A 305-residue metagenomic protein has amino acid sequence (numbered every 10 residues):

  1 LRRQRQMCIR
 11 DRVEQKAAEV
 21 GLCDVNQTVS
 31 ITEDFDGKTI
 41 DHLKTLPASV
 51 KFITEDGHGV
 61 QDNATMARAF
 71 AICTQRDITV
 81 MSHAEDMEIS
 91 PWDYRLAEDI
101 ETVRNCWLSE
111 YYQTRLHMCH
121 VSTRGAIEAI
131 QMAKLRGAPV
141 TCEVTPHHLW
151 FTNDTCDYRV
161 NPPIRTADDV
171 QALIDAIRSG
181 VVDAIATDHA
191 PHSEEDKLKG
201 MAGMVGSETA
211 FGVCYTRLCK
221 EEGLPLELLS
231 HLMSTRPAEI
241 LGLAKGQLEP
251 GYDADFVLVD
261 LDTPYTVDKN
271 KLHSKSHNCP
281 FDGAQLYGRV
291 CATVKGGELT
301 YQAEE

Functional and structural regions predicted by a protein language model:
L1-I9: Single conserved hydrophobic/aromatic residue that forms the stacking wall/gate of nucleotide- or nucleobase-binding
R12-E19, I127-C142, E195-E208, A238-G246: Short, electropositive alpha-helical surface patch
V13-I31: A glycine-rich helix N-cap at a beta->alpha junction
E33-K38: Conserved phosphate-binding/catalytic loop of the ribokinase/pfkB sugar-kinase fold
I40-I185: Histidine/acidic residue-rich metal-binding segments in metalloenzymes
L96-R115, R178-S179, D183-I185, H189-L261: His/Asp/Glu-enriched, well-ordered alpha-helical/loop segment that forms or immediately abuts the divalent-metal
D154-V160, E195-G200, L272-H277: Short glycine/proline- and charge-enriched loop/turn segments that cap or connect secondary-structure elements
D253-E305: C-terminal cap of metal-dependent C-N hydrolases
